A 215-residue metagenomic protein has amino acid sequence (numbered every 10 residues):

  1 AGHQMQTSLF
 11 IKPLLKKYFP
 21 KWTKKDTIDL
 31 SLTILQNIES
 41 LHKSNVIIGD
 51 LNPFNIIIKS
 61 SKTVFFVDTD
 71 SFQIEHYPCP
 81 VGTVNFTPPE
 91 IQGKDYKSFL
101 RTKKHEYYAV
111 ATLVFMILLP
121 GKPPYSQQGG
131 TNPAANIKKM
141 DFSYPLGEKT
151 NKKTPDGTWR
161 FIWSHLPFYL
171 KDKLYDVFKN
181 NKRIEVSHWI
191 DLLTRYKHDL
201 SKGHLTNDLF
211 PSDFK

Functional and structural regions predicted by a protein language model:
A1-L30, H76: Conserved structural core of kinase catalytic domains
I38, H42-K59: Catalytic-loop of the protein kinase fold
F54-K94: Activation segment/activation loop of eukaryotic-type protein kinase catalytic domains
I91-K104: Conserved end of the kinase activation segment
H105-I117: A conserved short alpha-helix in the C-terminal lobe of the Hanks/eukaryotic protein kinase catalytic domain
V114-F168: Conserved C-lobe activation region of Hanks-type protein kinase-like domains
P124, H165-K171, V177-H188: A conserved short helix/loop substructure at the end of the activation segment of eukaryotic-like protein kinase domains
I190-T194, H198-K215: Regulatory extensions appended to serine/threonine kinase catalytic cores
